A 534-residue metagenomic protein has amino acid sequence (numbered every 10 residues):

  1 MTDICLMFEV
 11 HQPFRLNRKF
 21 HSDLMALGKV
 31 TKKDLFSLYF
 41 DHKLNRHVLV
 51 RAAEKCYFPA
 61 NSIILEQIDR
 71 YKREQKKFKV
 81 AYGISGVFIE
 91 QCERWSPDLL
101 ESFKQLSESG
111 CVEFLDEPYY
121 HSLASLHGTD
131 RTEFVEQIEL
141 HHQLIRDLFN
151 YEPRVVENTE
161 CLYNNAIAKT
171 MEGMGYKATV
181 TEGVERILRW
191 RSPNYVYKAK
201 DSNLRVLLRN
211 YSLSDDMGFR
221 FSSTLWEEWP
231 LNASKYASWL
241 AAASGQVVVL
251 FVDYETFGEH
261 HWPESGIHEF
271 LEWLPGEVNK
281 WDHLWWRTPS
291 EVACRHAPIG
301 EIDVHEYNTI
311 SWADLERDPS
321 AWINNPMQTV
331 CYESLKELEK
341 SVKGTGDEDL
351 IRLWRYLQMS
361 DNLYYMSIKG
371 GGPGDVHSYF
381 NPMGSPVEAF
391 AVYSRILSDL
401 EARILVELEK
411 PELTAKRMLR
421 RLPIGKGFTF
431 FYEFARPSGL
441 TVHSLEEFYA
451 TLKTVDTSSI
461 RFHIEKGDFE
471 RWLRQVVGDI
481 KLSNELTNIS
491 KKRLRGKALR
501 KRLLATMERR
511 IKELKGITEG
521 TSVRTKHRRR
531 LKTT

Functional and structural regions predicted by a protein language model:
T2-K55, V87, N194-L204, L208-Y211 (+4 more regions): Active-site and substrate-binding clefts of carbohydrate-active enzymes
D3-F8, P13-G128, R154-E157, K177-E182 (+1 more regions): Short, well-structured secondary-structure segments
A52-A60, H127-I138, M217, L225-N232 (+1 more regions): Phosphate/oxyanion-binding active-site loops and adjacent basic polyanion-contact surfaces
N61-L65, L100-K104, V135-I145, A168 (+3 more regions): Generic structural signal for well-ordered alpha-helices, preferentially at hydrophobic/aromatic core positions
I63, R94-S107, L188-D201, L231-W239: Alpha-helical scaffolding within the catalytic cores of extracellular/periplasmic polymer-degrading hydrolases
K76, V80-E160, S202-F221, G245 (+2 more regions): Metal-dependent polysaccharide deacetylase catalytic core of the NodB/CE4 family, i.e., the active-site-bearing domain
E136-P193, T256-W273: Catalytic domains of cell-wall/extracellular-matrix polysaccharide-remodeling enzymes, centered on de-N-acetylation
I404-T534: Terminal, compositionally biased segments used for targeting/anchoring and flexible tails
